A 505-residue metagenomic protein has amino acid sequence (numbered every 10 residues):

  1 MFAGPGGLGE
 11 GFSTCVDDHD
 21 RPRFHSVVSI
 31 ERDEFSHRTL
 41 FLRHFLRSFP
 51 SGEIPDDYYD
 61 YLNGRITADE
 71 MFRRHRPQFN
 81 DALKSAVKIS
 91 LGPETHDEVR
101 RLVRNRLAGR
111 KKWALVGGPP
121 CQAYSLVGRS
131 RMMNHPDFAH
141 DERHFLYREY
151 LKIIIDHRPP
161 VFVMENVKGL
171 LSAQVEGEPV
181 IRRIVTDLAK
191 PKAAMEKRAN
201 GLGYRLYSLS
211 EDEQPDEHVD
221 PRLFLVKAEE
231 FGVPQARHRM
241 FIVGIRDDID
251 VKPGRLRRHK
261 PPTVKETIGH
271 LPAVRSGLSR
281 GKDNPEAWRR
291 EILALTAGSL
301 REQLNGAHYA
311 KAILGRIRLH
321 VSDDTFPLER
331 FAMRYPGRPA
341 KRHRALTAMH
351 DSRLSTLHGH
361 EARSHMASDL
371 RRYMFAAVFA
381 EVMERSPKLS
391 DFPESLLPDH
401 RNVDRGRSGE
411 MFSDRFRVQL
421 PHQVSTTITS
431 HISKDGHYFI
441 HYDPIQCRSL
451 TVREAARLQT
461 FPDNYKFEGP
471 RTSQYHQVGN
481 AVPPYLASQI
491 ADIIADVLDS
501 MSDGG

Functional and structural regions predicted by a protein language model:
F2-P5, E34, P119-C121, K168 (+6 more regions): Short, flexible loop/turn elements at secondary-structure junctions
A3, G7-H157, K168-R182, P215: Core alpha/beta nucleotide-donor-binding catalytic domains of modification enzymes
G6, E10, E34, R38 (+11 more regions): A structural signal for well-ordered alpha-helical segments within the folded catalytic domains of diverse enzymes
V27, K112, L223, R237-F241 (+1 more regions): Extracellular structured ligand-interaction cores
R106, L126-D399: Class I S-adenosyl-L-methionine
L354-G469, S473-Y475: Polybasic, glycine- and aromatic-enriched phosphate-binding surface used to engage nucleic acids
P470-G505: Generic C-terminus detector
